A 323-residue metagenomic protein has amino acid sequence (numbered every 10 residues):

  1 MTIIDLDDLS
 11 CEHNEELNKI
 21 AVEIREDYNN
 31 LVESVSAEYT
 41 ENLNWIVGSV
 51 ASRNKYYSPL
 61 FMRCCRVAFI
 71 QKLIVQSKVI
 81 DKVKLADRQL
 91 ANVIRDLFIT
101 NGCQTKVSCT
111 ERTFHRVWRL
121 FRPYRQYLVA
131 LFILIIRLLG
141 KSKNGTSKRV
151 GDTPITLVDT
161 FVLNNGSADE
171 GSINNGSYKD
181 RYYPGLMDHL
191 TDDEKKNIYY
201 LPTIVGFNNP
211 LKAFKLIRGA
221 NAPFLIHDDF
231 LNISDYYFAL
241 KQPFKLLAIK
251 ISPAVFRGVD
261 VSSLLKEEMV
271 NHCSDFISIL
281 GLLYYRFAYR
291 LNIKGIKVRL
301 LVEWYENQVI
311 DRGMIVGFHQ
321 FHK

Functional and structural regions predicted by a protein language model:
M1-K323: Catalytic-core helical/loop segments in enzymes performing group transfer/polymerization on anionic/lipid-linked
